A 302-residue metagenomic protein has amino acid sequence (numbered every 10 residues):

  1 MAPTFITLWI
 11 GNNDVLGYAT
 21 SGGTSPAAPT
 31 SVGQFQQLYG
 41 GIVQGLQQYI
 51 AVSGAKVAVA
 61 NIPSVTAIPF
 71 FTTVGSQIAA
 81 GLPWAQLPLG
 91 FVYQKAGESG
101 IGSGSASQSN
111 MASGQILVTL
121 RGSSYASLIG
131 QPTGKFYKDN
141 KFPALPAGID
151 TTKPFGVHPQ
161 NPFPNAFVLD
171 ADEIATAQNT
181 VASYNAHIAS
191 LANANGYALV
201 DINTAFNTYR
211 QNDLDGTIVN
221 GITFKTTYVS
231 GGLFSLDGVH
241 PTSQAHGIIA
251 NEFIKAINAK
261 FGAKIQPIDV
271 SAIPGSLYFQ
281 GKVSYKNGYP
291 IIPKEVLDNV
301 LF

Functional and structural regions predicted by a protein language model:
M1, F5-W9, G17, S31-G41 (+8 more regions): Mature extracellular "passenger" or substrate-interacting domains of secreted, surface-exposed proteins
M1-Q44, S64-T66, F71, V270-V300: Conserved SGNH/GDSL esterase-like catalytic core that processes O-acyl groups on lipids and polysaccharides
T4-W9, L16-G17, K56-N61, A198-D201 (+2 more regions): Structural recognition of the beta-strand scaffold that forms the well-ordered cores of secreted hydrolase catalytic
D14, Q34-G45, D172, T176-N179 (+4 more regions): Extracytoplasmic/secreted proteins, especially bacterial periplasmic and envelope-associated proteins
G41-V59, T180-V200: A structural motif corresponding to the C-terminal end of an alpha-helix and its immediate exit/capping segment
V59, A198-T204, F261-S271: Surface-exposed patches in mature extracellular/periplasmic domains of secreted proteins
T72-N179, A186-V239: Mobile gating loops/cap/lid regions near enzyme active sites that modulate substrate access
F224-G275: Histidine-centered active-site loop/cap adjacent to the catalytic His in serine esterases/O-acetyl transfer systems
